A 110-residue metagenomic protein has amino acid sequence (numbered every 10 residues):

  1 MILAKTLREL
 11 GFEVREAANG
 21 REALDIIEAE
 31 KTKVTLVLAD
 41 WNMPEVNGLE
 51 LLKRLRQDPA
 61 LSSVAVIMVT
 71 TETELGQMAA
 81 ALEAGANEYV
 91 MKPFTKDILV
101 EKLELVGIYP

Functional and structural regions predicted by a protein language model:
M1-E9: Charged docking surfaces used in two-component/phosphorelay signaling
E16-L36: Acidic, metal-coordinating helix/loop segments flanking the phosphotransfer/catalytic sites of two-component signaling
D40, T70: Active-site residues of response regulator receiver
M43: Receiver (REC) domain active-site loop signature in two-component systems and cognate sites in sensor histidine kinases
F94-E104: C-terminal output helix
E104-P110: The C-terminal output helix
